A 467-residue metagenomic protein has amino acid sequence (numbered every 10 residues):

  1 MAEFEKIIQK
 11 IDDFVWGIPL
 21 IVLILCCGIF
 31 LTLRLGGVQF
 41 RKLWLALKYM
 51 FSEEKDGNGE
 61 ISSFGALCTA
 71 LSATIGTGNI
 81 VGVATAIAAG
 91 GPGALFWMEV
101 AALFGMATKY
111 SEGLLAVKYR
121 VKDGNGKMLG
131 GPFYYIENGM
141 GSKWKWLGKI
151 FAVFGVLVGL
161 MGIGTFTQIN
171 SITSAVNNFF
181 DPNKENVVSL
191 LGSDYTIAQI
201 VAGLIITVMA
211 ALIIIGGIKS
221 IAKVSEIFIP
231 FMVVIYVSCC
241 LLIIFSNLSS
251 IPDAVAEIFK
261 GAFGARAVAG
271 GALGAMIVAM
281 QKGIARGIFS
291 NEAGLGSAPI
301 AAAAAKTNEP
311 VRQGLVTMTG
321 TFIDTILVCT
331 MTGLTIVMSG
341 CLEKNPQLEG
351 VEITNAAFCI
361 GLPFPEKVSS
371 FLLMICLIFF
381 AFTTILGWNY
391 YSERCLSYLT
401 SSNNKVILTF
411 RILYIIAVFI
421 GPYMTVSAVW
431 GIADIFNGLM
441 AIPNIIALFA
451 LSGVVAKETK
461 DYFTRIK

Functional and structural regions predicted by a protein language model:
M1-T77, I87-A94, G105, F419 (+1 more regions): N-terminal alpha-helical transmembrane segments of multi-pass membrane transport and channel/translocase proteins
E3-F4, L35-Q39, G78-V83, G159-I172 (+6 more regions): Transmembrane helix-loop junctions in multi-pass membrane proteins
Q9-L45, A88-G126, L147, D324-M331 (+2 more regions): Extracellular loop-to-transmembrane helix junctions
L23-F30, L35-L47, I169-V176, A198-F259 (+2 more regions): Membrane-interface loop-to-helix entry segments
F30-T32, S72, A101-G126, F133 (+4 more regions): Helix-loop-helix module between adjacent transmembrane segments
T32, E112-R120, G124, L241-E257 (+4 more regions): Extracellular/periplasmic helix-exit of transmembrane alpha-helices
G37-S63, T85-I87, G91-L95, A107-K143 (+4 more regions): Flexible loop linkers connecting adjacent transmembrane helices in multi-pass alpha-helical membrane transporters
G57-A89, L115-G139, I150-V153, L157 (+1 more regions): Alpha-helical membrane segments and immediately flanking helix-loop junctions that form or couple to the substrate/ion
